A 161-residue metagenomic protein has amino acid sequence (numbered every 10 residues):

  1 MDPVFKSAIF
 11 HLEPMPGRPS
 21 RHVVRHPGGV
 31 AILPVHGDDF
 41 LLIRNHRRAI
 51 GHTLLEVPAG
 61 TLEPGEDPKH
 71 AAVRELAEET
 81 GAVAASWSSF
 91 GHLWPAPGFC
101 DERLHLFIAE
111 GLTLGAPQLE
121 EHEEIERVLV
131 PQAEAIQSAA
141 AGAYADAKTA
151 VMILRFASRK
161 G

Functional and structural regions predicted by a protein language model:
M1-A31, H36: Acidic, metal-coordinating catalytic segment for phosphate/diphosphate chemistry, firing primarily on the Nudix
K6-H11, G28, C100-R103, E121-E124: A generic structural signal for well-ordered coil/turn residues at beta-strand boundaries that shape enzyme active-site
F10-P19, L93, P97-G115: Active-site-adjacent beta-strand/loop module that shapes the phosphate/pyrophosphate-binding cleft
P14-P16, P34, I108-E110, P131 (+1 more regions): Short, well-ordered beta-strand micro-motif
V24-H26, V30-R74, E78: Conserved Nudix-box catalytic region and its N-terminal flanking loop in Nudix hydrolases and closely related
F40, H52, D101-L106, I125: Structural motif
V57-S89, F107, E121-H122, P131: The catalytic Nudix box helix
P97, L114, H122-G161: Nudix hydrolase/Nudix homology domain
